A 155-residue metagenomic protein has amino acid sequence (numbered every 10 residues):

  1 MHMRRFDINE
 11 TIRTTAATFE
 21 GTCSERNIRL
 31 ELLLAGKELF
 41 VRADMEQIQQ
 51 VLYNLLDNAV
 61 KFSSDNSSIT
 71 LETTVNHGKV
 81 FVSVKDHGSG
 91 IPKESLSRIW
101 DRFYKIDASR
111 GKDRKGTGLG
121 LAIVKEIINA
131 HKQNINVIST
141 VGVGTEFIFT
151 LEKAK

Functional and structural regions predicted by a protein language model:
H2-D7, S24, R29-L39: Conserved catalytic submotifs in the C-terminal HATPase_c
I48-Q49, V80: A residue-level detector for a conserved hydrophobic packing site within the catalytic ATP-binding domain
A59-V60: Short helix-loop "hinge" at the ATP-lid/N-box region of the Bergerat-fold HATPase_c
N66-G78: Short beta-strand/loop element within the Bergerat-fold HATPase_c
D86: Acidic ATP/Mg2+-coordinating residue in the GHKL
I91-K105: Short conserved segment of the HATPase_c
K132-Q133: Conserved glycine-rich
